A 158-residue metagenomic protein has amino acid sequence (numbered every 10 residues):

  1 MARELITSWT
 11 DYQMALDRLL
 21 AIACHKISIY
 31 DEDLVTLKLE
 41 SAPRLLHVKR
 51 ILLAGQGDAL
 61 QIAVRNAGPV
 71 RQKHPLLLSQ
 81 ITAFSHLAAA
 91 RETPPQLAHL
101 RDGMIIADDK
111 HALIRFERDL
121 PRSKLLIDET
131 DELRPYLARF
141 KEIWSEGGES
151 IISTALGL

Functional and structural regions predicted by a protein language model:
M1-L16: Extreme N-terminal tail/first-helix region
I6-T7, F116-L158: Signature of lipid phosphatidyltransferase scaffolds
T10, R50-I51, A59-L60, K141 (+1 more regions): Terminal leader/tail segments of proteins
L19-A83: Primarily the HKD phosphodiesterase
D31, A59, V64, E92 (+3 more regions): Long, hydrophobic, amphipathic alpha-helical segments used as structural scaffolds
A89-L133: HKD (HxKxxxxD) catalytic microenvironment of the phospholipase D
